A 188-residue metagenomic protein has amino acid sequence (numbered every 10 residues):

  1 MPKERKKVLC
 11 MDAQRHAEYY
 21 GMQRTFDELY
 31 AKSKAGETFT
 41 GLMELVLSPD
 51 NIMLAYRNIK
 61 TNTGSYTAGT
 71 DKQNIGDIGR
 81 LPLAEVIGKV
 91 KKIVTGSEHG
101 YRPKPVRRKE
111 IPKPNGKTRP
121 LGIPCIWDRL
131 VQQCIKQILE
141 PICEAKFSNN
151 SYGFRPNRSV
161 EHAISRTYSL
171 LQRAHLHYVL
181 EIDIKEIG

Functional and structural regions predicted by a protein language model:
M1-A84: Non-catalytic, polymerase-adjacent accessory regions of viral genome-replication enzymes
S65-N74, G122, E161-G188: Conserved catalytic palm subdomain of right-hand nucleotidyl-transferase polymerases, strongest for RNA-directed enzymes
D77-P103: Amphipathic alpha-helical blocks
K91, K136-E144, Y168, Q172: Amphipathic, well-packed alpha-helical segments that form the structural scaffold of globular domains
P105-R108, P120: Short glycine-rich loop/turn motifs
I111: Active-site helix-to-loop segments that bind/position phosphate- or nucleotide-bearing substrates and donors across
T118-F147: Conserved pre-motif C helix in the palm subdomain of viral-like polymerases
F147-R155: Short, glycine/acidic-rich hinge or "gate" loops at secondary-structure transitions that mediate conformational
